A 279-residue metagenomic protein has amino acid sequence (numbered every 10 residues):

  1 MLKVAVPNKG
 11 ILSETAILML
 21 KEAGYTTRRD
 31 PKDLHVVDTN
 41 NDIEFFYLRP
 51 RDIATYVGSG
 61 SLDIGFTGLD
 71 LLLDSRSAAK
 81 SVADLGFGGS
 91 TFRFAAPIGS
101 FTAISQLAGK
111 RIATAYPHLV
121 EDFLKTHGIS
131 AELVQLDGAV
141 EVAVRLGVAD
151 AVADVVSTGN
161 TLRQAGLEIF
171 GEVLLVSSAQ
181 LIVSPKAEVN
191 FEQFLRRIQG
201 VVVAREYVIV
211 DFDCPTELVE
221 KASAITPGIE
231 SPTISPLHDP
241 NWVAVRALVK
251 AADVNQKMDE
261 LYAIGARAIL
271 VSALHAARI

Functional and structural regions predicted by a protein language model:
M1-D42, T67-K80, L85-T91, G99-I279: Small-molecule-sensing regulatory modules
D42-S61: Short, structured active-site "lid" loops
T55, T91-A95: Signature of uroporphyrinogen-III synthase
